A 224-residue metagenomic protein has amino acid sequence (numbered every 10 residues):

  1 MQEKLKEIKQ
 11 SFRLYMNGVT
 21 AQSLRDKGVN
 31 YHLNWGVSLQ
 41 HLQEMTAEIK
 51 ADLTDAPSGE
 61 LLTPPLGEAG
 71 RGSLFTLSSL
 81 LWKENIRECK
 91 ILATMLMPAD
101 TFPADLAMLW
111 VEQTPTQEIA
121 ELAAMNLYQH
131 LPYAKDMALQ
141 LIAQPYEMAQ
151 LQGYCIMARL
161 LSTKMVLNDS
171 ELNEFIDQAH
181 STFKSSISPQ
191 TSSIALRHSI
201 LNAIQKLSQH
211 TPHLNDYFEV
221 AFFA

Functional and structural regions predicted by a protein language model:
M1-D55, R71-A224: Alpha-helical scaffold domains
G59, G67-A69: Glycine-biased, low-complexity coil/linker segments
